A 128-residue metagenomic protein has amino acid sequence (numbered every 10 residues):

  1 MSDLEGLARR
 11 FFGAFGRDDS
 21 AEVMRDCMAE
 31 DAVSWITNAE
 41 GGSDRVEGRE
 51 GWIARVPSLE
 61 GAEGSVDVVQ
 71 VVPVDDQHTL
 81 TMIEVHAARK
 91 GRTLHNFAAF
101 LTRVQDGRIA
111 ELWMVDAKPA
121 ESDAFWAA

Functional and structural regions predicted by a protein language model:
S2-D19: Short, aromatic-enriched amphipathic alpha-helices that serve as compact interaction elements
D3, V23, F97: Amphipathic alpha-helical recognition patches that constitute DNA-binding helices
L4, S20-A21, R49, P119: Residues at or immediately preceding the N-termini of alpha-helices
A14, A39-G42, A87: Short histidine/acidic/glycine/proline-rich micro-motifs that form metal- and phosphate-coordinating active-site loops
A21, R25-Q77: A solvent-exposed, acidic/Ser-Thr-rich amphipathic alpha-helical stretch
A54-A128: A beta-strand edge to alpha-helix "cap/lid" segment located at domain peripheries
